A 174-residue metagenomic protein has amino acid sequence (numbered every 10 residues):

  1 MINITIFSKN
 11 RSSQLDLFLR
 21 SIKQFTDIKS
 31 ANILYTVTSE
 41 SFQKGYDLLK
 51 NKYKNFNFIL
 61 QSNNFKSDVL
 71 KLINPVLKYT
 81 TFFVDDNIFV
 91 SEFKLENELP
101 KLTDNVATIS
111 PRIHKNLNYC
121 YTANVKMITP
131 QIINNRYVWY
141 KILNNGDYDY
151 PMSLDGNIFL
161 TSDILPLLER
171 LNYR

Functional and structural regions predicted by a protein language model:
I2-I6, I22, A31-Y35: Hydrophobic targeting segments
I6-S8, Y35-S39, S110: Short beta-strand/turn micro-motifs composed of small residues that flank or help shape donor/cofactor-binding pockets
R11-T26: Short, well-formed alpha-helical segments that are part of the catalytic scaffolds of diverse glycosyltransferases
A31, L77-Y79, N105: Short coil/turn segments at beta-strand junctions that form active-site/ligand-binding loops
T36-T80: Active-site-proximal specificity loops/subdomain of glycosyltransferases
K78-I88: Short beta-strand-to-loop acidic/aromatic patch adjacent to the donor-nucleotide binding site
N87-E98: Acidic donor-binding/catalytic loop of UDP-sugar-dependent glycosyltransferases, especially processive GT2
N97-N172: Conserved catalytic core of nucleotide-sugar-dependent glycosyltransferases
